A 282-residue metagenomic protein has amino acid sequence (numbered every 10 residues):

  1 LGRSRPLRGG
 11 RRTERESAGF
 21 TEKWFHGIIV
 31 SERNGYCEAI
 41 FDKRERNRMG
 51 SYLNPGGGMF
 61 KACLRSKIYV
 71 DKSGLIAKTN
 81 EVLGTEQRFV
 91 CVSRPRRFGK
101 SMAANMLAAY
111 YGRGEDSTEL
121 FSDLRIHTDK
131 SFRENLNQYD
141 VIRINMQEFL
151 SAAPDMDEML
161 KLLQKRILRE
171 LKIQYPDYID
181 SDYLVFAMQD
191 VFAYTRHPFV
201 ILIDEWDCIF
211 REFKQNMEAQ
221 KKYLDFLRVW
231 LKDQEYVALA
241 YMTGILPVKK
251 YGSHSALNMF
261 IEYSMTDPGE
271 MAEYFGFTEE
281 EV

Functional and structural regions predicted by a protein language model:
L1-G19: Compositionally biased, low-complexity flexible segments
L1-R3, T21, E45, M49: Terminal low-complexity, poorly structured segments
I28-V30, I40: Short hydrophobic transmembrane-like helices used for membrane targeting/insertion
Y36-V282: Phosphate-binding site recognition
